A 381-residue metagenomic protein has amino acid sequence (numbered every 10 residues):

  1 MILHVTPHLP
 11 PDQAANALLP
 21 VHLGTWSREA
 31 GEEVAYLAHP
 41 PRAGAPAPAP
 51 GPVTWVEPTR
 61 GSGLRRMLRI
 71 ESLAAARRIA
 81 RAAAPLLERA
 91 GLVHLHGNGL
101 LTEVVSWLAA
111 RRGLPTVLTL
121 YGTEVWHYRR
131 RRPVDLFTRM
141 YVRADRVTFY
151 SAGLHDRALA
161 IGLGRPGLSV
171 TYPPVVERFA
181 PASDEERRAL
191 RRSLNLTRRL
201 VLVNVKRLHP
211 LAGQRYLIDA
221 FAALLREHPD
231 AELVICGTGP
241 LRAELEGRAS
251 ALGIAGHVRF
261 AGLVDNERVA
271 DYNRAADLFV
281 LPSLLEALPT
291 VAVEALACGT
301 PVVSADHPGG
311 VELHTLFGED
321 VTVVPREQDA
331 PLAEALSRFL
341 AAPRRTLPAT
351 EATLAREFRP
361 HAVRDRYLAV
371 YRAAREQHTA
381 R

Functional and structural regions predicted by a protein language model:
M1-A45, H361, R372, T379-R381: N-terminal subdomain of nucleotide-sugar transferases
L3, L196-A212, I218-F221: Conserved donor-binding/catalytic core segment of Leloir-type glycosyltransferases
E124, G153-L154, T171-P181, P240: Short beta-strand->alpha-helix junction loop in the catalytic core of nucleotide-activated group-transfer enzymes
P181-N195: A short helix/loop element that forms part of the nucleotide-sugar donor recognition site in Leloir-type
L263-V264, D271-A276: Short alpha-helical donor nucleotide-sugar binding micro-motif in glycosyltransferases
L284: Aromatic "clamp/platform" in nucleotide-sugar-dependent glycosyltransferases that forms part of the donor/acceptor
P301-A305: Short hydrophobic beta-strand element within catalytic cores of glycosyltransferases and related nucleotide-activated
V321-D329, R338-P343: Conserved acidic donor-binding segment of nucleotide-sugar-dependent glycosyltransferases
